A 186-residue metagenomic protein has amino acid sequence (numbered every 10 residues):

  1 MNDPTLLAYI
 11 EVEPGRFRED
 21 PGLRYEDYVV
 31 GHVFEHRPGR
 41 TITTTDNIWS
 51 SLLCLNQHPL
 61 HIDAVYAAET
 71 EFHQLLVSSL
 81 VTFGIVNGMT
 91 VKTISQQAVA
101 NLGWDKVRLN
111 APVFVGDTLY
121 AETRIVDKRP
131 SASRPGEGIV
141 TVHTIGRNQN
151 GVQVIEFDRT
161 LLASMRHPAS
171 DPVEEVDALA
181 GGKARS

Functional and structural regions predicted by a protein language model:
N2-W104, I155, R166-S186: Hot-dog-fold acyl-thioester-processing enzymes
Y66-A68, V140-T160: Short peripheral tails and domain-boundary helices/loops at the edges of structured domains
G103-N148: Hydrophobic beta-sheet segments that form the core/acyl-binding groove of ACP/CoA-dependent acyl-chain-processing
L161-M165: Interdomain boundary/hinge segments at the C-termini of tandem beta-sandwich modules
